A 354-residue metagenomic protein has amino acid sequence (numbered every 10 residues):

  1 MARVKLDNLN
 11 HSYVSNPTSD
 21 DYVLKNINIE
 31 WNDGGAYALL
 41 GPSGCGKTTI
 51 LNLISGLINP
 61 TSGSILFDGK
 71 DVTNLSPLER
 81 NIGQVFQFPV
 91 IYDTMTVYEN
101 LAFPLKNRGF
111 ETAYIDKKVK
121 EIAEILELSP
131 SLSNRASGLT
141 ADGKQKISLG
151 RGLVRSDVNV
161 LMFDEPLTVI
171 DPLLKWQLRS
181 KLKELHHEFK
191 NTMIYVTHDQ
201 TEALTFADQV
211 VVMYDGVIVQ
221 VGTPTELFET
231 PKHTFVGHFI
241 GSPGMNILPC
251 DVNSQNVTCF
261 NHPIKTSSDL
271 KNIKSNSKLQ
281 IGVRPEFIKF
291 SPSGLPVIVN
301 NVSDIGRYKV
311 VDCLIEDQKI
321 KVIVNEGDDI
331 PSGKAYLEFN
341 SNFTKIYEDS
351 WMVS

Functional and structural regions predicted by a protein language model:
E30-N32: Conserved hydrophobic segment flanking the Walker A/P-loop of ABC-type ATPase nucleotide-binding domains
Y37-A38, Q84: Short beta-strand immediately N-terminal to the Walker A/P-loop
L40-P42: The feature captures the beta-strand-to-loop junction immediately N-terminal to the Walker
S55: Helix-to-loop junction immediately C-terminal to a conserved catalytic motif
G63-D71: Conserved ABC transporter NBD signature motif
N81, Q87, I91-H233: ABC ATPase nucleotide-binding domains
Q255-S354: Non-catalytic connector elements of ABC transporters
